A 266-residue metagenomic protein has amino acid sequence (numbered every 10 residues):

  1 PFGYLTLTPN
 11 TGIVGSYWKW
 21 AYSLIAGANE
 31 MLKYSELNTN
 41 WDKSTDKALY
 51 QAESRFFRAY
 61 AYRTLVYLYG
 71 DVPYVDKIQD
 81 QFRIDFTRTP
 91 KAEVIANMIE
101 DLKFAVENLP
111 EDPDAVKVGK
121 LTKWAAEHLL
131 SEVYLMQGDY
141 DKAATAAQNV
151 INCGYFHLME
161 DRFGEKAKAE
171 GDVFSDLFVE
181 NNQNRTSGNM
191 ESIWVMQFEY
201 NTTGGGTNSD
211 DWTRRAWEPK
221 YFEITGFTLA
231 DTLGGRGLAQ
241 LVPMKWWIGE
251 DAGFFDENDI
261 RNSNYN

Functional and structural regions predicted by a protein language model:
P1-K19, E160-N266: Elongated scaffold/linker segments in the mid-to-C-terminal portions of large proteins
P1-Y69, D85-E93, L102-V116: Conserved, well-structured interaction surfaces
T6, D76-R83: Short linear capping/connector segments at secondary-structure termini
L65-Y74, T202: Proline-centered turn/helix-capping motifs that create local helix->coil transitions or kinks
V118-H128: Amphipathic alpha-helical protein-interaction segments enriched in hydrophobic
